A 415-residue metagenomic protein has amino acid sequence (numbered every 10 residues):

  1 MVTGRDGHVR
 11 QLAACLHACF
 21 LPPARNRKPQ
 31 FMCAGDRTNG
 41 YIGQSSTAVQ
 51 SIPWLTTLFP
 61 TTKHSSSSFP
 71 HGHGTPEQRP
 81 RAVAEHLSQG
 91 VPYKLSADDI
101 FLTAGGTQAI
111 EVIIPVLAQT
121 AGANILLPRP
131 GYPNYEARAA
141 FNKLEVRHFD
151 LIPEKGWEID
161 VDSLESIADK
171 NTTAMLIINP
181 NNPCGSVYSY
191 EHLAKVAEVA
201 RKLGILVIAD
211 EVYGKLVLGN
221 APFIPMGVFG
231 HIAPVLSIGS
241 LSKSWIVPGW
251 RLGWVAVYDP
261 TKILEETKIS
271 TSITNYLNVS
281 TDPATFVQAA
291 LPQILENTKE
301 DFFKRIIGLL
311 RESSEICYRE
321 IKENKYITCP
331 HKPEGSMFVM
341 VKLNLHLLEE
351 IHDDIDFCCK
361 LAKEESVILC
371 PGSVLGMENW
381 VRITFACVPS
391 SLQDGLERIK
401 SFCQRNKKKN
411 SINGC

Functional and structural regions predicted by a protein language model:
M1-R5, R10-G40, Q44-S45, T62-S66 (+2 more regions): PLP-dependent class I/II
Q30, V49-I52: Cationic, amphipathic, low-complexity alpha-helical segments enriched in hydrophobics plus arginine/proline
F59: Short alpha-helical N-box/ATP-lid segment at the N-terminus of the HATPase_c
